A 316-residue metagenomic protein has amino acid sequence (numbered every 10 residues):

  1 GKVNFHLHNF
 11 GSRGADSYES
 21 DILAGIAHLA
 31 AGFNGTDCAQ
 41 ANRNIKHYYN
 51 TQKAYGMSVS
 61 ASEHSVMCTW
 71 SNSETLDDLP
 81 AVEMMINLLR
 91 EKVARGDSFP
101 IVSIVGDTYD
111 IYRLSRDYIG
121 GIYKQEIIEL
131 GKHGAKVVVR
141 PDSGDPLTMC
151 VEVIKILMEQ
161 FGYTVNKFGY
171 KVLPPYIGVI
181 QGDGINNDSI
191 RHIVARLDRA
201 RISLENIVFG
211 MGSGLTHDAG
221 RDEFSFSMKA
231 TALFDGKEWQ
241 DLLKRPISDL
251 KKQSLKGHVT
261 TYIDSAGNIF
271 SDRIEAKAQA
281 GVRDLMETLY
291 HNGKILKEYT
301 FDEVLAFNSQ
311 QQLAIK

Functional and structural regions predicted by a protein language model:
G1-K167, N187-S189: Buried, small/hydrophobic-residue-enriched core segments of structured protein domains
V3, D97, K132, V172 (+3 more regions): A generic structural signal for short, non-catalytic loop/turn and secondary-structure boundary residues
L7-S12, I45, M85, I104-G106 (+6 more regions): Generic structural hydrophobic/aromatic packing signal, biased to beta-strands
R113-S115, A219-G220, E298-Y299: Short helix/loop capping segments that flank catalytic or ligand/cofactor-binding pockets
K132-K136, Y170-P174, M286-G293: Short acidic (Asp/Glu) and glycine-rich catalytic loops that position anionic groups and cofactors
V137, D142-K155, E159-I247: C-terminal active-site-proximal or functional interface alpha/beta core segments in diverse enzymes
F226-E275: An anionic, glycine-rich sequence signature occurring as long contiguous blocks
G257-K316: Extended hydrophobic packing segments that form well-structured cores
